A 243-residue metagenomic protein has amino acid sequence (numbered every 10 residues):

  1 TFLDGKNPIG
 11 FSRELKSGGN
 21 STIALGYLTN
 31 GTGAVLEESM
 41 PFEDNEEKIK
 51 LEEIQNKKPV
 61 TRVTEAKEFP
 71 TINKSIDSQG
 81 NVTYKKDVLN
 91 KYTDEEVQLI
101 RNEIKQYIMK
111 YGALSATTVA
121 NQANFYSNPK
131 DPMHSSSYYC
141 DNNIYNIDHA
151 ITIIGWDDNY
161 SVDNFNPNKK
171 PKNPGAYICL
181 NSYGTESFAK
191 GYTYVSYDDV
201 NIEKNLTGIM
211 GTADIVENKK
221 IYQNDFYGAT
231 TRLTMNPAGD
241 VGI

Functional and structural regions predicted by a protein language model:
T1-A176, L180, G184-I243: Predominantly the structural core of cysteine protease catalytic domains
